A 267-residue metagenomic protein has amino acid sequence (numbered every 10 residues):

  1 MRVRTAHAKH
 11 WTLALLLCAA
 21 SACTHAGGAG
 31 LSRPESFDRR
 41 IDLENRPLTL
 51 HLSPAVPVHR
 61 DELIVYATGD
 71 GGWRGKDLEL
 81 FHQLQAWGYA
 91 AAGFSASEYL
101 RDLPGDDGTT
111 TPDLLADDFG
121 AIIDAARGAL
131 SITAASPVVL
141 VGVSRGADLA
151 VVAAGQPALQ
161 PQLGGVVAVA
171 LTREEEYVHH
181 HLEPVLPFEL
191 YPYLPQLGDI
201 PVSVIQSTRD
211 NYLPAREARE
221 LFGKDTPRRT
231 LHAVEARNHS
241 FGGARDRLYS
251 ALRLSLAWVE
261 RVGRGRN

Functional and structural regions predicted by a protein language model:
A26-H59: N-terminal cap/lid segment of alpha/beta-hydrolase-fold proteins
V56-Y89, G93-S95: Short, surface-exposed "cap/lid" segments of acyl-processing enzymes
S95-D113: Cap/lid segment of the alpha/beta-hydrolase catalytic domain
G108-I132: Alpha/beta-hydrolase active-site loop
R127-S131, A135-F188, Y193: Primarily recognizes the serine-hydrolase "nucleophile elbow" in alpha/beta-hydrolase and SGNH/GDSL folds
E176-D225: The feature captures the conserved acid-bearing segment of alpha/beta-hydrolase catalytic domains
R237-R247: Catalytic histidine-centered segment of alpha/beta-hydrolase-like enzymes
R245-N267: Catalytic active-site module of serine/aspartate enzymes centered on a nucleophile-bearing elbow/loop
